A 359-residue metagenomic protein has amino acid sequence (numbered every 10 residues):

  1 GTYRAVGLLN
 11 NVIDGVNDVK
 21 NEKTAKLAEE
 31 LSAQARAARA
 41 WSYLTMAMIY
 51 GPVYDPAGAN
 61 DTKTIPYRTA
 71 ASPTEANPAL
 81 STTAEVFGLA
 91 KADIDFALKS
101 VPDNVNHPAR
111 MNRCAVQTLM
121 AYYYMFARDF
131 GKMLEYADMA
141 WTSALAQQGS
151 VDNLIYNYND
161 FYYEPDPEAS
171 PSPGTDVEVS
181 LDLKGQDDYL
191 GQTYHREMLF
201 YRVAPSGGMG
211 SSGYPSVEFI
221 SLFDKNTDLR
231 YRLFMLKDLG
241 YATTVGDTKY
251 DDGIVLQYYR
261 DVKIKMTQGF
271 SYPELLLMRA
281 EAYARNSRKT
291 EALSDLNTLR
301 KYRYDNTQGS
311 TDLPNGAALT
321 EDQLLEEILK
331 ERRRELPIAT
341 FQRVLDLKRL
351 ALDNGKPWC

Functional and structural regions predicted by a protein language model:
G1-Y50, S81, D95-N104, D261-T267 (+2 more regions): Conserved, well-structured interaction surfaces
L8, V86, D93, S100 (+3 more regions): Alpha-helical solenoid repeat scaffolds, predominantly canonical TPR units
I49-A84, G88: Short coil/linker segments at helix-helix boundaries
R128-P273, Y302-N315, E321, L325-E327 (+2 more regions): Hydrophobic-face positions in mid-chain alpha helices that act as interaction patches
